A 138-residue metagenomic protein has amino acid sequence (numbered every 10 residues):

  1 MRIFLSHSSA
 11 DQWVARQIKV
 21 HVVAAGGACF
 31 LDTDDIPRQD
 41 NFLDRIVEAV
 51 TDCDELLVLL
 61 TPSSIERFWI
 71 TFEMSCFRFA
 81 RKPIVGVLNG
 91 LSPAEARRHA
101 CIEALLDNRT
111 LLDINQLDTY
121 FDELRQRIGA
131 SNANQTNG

Functional and structural regions predicted by a protein language model:
M1-E55, R78-K82, G90-P93, Y120-G138: Conserved N-terminal substructure of TIR/SEFIR domains
S9, T61-P62: Short glycine-/small-residue-rich Rossmann-like dinucleotide-binding loops
R16-K19, W69-F72, R98-A100: Short amphipathic alpha-helical segments
L59, V87-N89, I114: Generic beta-sheet signal
P62-K82, A94-A96: Conserved TIR/SEFIR loop-to-helix hotspot centered on a Trp-containing motif with a nearby acidic residue
S92-D107: Glycine-rich, charge-decorated loop segments at or immediately adjacent to ligand/cofactor-binding or catalytic sites
R109-Q116: Short acidic-hydrophobic, aromatic-tinged amphipathic segments that line or gate anion-handling sites
